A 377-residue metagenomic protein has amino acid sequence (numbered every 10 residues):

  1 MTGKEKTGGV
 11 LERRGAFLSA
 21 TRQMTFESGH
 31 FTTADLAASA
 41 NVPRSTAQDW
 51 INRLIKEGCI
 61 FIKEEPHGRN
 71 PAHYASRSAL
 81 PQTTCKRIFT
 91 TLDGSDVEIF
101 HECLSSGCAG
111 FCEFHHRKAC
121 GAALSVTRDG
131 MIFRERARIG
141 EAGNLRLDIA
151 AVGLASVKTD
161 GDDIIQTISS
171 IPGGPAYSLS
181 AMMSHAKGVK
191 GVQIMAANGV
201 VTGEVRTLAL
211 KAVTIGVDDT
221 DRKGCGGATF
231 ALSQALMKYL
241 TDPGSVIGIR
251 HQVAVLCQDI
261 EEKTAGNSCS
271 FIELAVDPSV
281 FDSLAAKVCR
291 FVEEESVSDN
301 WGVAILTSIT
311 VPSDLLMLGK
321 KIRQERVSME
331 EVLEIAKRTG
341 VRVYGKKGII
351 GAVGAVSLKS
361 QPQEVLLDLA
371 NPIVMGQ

Functional and structural regions predicted by a protein language model:
M1-T21, P43: Short alpha-helical segments that sit at the start of domains
G3, A209-A212, G216-T241, E262-A265 (+1 more regions): Electropositive polyanion-binding surfaces
E12, N41-K56: Short amphipathic alpha-helical interaction segments
E27-S39: Short acidic, hydrophobic short linear motifs in intrinsically disordered regions
D35, V42, G173-N300: Long alpha-helical, hydrophobic tracts
I55-P66: A short, conserved structural fragment
P66-R77: Minor-groove-contacting beta-hairpin "wing" of winged helix-turn-helix DNA-binding domains
T84-I171, S178-S180, A186-V189, F291-Q377: Extended, charged/glycine-rich binding lobes that contact polyanionic ligands
